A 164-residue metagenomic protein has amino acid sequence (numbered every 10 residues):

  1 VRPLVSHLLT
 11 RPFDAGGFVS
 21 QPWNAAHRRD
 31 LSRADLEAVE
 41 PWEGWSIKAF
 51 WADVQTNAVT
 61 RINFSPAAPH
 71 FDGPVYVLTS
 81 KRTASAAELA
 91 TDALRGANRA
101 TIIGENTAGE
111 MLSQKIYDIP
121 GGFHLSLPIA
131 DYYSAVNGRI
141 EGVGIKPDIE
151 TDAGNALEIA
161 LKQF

Functional and structural regions predicted by a protein language model:
V1-F164: C-terminal "post-core" interaction segments
